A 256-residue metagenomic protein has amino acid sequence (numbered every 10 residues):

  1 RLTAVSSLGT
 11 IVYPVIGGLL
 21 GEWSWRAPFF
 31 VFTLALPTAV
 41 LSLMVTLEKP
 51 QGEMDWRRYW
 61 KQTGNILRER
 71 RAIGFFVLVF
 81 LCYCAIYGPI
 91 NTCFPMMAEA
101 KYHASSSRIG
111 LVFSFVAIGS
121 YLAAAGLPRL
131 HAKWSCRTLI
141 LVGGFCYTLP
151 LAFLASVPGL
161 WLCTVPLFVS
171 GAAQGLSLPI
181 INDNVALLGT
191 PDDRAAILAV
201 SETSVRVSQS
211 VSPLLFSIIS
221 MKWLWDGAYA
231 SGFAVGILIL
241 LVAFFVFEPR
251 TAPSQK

Functional and structural regions predicted by a protein language model:
R1-M44: Helix-loop-helix hairpin linking two adjacent transmembrane segments in secondary transporters
T33-G52, V242-F247: C-terminal membrane-cytosol helix-exit motif in multi-pass small-molecule transporters
L47-F76: Juxtamembrane intracellular "pre-TM" segments in multi-pass secondary transporters
G74-F113: Extracytoplasmic gate region of multi-pass secondary transporters
A123-S135, S220: Helix-to-loop junctions at the C-terminal end of transmembrane segments in multipass secondary transporters
T138-A152, F233: Structural signature of the two symmetry-related core transmembrane helices
L176-G189: Intracellular juxtamembrane helix-capping segments at the cytosolic ends of symmetry-related transmembrane helices
P191-W223: A late C-terminal transmembrane helix in Major Facilitator Superfamily
